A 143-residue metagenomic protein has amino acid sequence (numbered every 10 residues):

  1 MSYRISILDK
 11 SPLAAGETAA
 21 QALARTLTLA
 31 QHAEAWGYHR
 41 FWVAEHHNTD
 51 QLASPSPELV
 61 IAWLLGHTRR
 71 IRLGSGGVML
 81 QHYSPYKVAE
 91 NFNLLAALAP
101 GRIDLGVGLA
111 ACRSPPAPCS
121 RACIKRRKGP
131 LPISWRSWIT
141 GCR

Functional and structural regions predicted by a protein language model:
M1-T68, R72-L73: N-terminal beta1-alpha1-beta2 module of alpha/beta enzyme domains
S2, S6-A19, H82-R143: Flexible, glycine-rich active-site loops centered on histidine and acidic residues that chelate a metal or position
A44, G76, G106-G108: Structural motif
H67, G76, P115, C119: Glycine-rich, flexible loop/turn motifs
S75-Y83: Active-site nucleophile and cofactor-binding loops and adjacent substrate-binding regions of central metabolic enzymes
